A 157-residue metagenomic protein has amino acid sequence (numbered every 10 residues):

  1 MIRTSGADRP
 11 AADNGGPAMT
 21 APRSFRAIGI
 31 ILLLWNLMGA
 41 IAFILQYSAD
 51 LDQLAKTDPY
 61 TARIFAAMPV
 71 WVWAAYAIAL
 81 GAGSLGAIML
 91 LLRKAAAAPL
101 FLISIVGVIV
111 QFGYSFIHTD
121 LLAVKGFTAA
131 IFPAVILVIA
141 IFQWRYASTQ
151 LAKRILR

Functional and structural regions predicted by a protein language model:
I2-R157: Topology signature of small-to-medium multi-pass alpha-helical membrane proteins
